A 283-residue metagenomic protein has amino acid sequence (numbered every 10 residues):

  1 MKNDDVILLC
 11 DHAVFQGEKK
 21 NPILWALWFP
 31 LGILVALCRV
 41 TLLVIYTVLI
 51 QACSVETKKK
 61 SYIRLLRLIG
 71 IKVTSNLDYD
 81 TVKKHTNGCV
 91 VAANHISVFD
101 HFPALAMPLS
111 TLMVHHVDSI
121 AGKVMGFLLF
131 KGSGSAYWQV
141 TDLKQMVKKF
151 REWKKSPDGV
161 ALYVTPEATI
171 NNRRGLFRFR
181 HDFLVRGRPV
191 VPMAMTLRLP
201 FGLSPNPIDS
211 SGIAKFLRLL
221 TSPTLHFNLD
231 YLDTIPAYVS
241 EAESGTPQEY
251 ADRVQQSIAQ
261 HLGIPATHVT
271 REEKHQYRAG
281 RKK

Functional and structural regions predicted by a protein language model:
M1-C89: Membrane-anchoring hydrophobic helices of lipid-metabolizing enzymes
M1-Q16, T74-D78, H101-F102, L112-V114 (+8 more regions): Soluble, non-transmembrane catalytic domains of enzymes that act on hydrophobic metabolites at membranes
L42-T47, Q51-K60, R67-L68, K72 (+2 more regions): Catalytic core of membrane glycerolipid acyltransferases/transacylases, capturing the structured, soluble-facing
L77-H85, V147-P157: Short amphipathic alpha-helix with an adjacent loop that forms part of the alpha/beta core around
G88-V90, S110, G159-T165, P189: Residue-level preference for the first positions of well-ordered beta-strands
V124, V160, N172-G245, K274-G280: A cross-family acyltransferase "interaction/gating" segment
G134-K154, T165-T169: A membrane-cytosol interface segment of integral membrane proteins
Y250-H261: Short amphipathic C-terminal alpha-helix that caps PH/PH-like domains
